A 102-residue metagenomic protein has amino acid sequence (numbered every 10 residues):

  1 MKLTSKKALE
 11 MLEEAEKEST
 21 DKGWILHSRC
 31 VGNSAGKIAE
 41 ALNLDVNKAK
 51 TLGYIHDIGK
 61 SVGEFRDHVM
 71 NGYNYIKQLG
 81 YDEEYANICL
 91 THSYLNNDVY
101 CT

Functional and structural regions predicted by a protein language model:
M1-L3: Non-catalytic interface/linker regions that flank or bridge core catalytic/transmembrane domains
S5-H27, I55-S61: Active-site flanking loop/helix segments enriched in acidic
E13, G32, G36, G72-K77: Amphipathic alpha-helical segments within well-ordered protein domains
D21, S28-R29, R66, L79: Short alpha-helix boundary/capping motifs
W24-N33, K37, A41, K50: A positional/architectural concept
E40-T102: Divalent metal-dependent catalytic cores for phosphoryl transfer on phosphate-bearing substrates
